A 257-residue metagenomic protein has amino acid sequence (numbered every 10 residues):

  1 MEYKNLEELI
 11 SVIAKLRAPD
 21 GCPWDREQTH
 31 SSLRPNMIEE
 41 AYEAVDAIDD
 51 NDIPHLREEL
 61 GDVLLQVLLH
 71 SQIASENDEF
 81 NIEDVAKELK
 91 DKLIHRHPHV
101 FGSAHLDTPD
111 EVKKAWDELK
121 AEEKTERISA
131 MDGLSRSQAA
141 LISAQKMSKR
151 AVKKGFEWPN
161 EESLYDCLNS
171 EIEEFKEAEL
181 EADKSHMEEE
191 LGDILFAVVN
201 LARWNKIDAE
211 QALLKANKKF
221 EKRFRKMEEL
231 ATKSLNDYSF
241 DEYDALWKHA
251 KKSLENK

Functional and structural regions predicted by a protein language model:
M1-E59, L65-L191, L195-K257: Flexible "arm" and connector segments at domain edges
